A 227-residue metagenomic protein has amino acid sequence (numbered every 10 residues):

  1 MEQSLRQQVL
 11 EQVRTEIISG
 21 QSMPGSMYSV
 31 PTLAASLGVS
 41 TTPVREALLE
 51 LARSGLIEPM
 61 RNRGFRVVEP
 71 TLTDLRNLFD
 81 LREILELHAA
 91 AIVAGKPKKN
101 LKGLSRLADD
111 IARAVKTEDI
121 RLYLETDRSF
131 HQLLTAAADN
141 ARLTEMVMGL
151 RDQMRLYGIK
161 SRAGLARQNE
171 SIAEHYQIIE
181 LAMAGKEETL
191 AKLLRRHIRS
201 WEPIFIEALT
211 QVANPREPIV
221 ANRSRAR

Functional and structural regions predicted by a protein language model:
M1-G95, I206-R227: Short linear motifs at protein or domain termini
Q3, L72, E83, A94-K98 (+3 more regions): Alpha-helix boundary/capping and short turn/kink residues
S4, L101-K102, A166-N169: Short helix-capping and inter-helix turn/linker motifs at the boundaries of alpha-helical repeat units
T15, S19, M23, E50 (+7 more regions): Conserved amphipathic alpha-helical interaction elements at protein-protein interfaces in regulatory, energy-coupling
R53-E58, L150-D152, A166-N169: Mobile beta-alpha loop/short-helix "lid" or hinge segments that flank ligand
P70-D74, A90-P97, A114-E118, A138-D139 (+2 more regions): A ubiquitous short alpha-helical element
L78, N100-K160, A173-E180, T189-S200: Conserved amphipathic alpha-helical segments that form helical-bundle/coiled-coil interaction surfaces
R167-Q168, I172-R227: C-terminal regulatory/effector modules of DNA-binding transcriptional regulators
